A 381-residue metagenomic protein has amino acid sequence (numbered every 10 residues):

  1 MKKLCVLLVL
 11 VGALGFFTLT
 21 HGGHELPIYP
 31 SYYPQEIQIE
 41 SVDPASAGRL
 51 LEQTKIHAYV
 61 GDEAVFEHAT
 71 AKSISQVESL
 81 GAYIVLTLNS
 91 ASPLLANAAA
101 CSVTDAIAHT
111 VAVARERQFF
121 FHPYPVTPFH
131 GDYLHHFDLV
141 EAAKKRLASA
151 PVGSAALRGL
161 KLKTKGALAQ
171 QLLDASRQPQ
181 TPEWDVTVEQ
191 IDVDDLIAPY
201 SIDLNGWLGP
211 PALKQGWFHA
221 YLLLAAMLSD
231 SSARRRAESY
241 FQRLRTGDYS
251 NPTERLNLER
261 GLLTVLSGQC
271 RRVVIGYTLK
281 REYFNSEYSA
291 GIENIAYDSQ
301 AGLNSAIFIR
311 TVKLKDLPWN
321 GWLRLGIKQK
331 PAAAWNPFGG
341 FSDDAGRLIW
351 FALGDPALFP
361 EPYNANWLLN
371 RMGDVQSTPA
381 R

Functional and structural regions predicted by a protein language model:
M1-L4: Positively charged n-region of N-terminal signal peptides that target proteins for export
L7-G15: Bacterial N-terminal signal peptides
G15-I37, L139-A175, P318-A334: Bilobed "Venus flytrap"/periplasmic-binding protein-like clamshell domains and structurally analogous long
G23-Y32, H68-N97, D132-A150, I202-S239 (+2 more regions): Short, solvent-exposed loop/beta-turn-alpha elements that line the ligand-binding surface or hinge of extracytoplasmic
I37-R49: Short helix-initiation/N-cap motifs at beta->coil->alpha
A47-K72, L173-L224, L325: Periplasmic binding protein-like
N89-L139, Y249-S250, L258, L263-G276 (+1 more regions): Periplasmic-binding protein-like
V113-F121, G153-L162, R234-S286, L325: Bilobed periplasmic-binding protein-like "clamshell/Venus-flytrap" ligand-binding domains
